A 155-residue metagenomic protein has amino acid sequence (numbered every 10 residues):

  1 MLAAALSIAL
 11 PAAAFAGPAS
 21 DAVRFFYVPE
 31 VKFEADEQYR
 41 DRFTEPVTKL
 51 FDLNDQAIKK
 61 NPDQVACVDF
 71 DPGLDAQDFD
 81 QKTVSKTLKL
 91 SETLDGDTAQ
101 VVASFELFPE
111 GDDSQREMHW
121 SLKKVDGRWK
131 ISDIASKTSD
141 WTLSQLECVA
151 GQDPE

Functional and structural regions predicted by a protein language model:
A3-P11: Bacterial N-terminal signal peptides
A12-A16: Boundary at the C-terminal end of the N-terminal hydrophobic targeting segment
G17-Q38: Short, aromatic-enriched amphipathic alpha-helices that serve as compact interaction elements
Y27, T44-T48, L53, A57 (+1 more regions): Non-catalytic interaction/Regulatory regions outside core domains
E34-F43, I134: Surface-exposed patches in mature extracellular/periplasmic domains of secreted proteins
K49-G111: Surface-exposed, charged secondary-structure patches
L88-L90, E117-K124: Hydrophobic/aromatic beta-strand elements that line small-molecule binding cavities or substrate pockets in beta-rich
G96-T98, V102-E117, V125, S132-E155: Low-complexity, intrinsically disordered terminal/linker segments enriched in charged and Gly/Pro repeats
